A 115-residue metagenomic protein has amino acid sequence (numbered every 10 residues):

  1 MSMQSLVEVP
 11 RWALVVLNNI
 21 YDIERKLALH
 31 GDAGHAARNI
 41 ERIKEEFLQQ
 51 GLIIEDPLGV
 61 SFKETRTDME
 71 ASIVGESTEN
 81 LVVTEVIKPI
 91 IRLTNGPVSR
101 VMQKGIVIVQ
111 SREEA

Functional and structural regions predicted by a protein language model:
M1-L29, R38-E41, E45-A115: Extended, amphipathic alpha-helical stalk segments that mediate dimerization and serve as stator/scaffold rods within
